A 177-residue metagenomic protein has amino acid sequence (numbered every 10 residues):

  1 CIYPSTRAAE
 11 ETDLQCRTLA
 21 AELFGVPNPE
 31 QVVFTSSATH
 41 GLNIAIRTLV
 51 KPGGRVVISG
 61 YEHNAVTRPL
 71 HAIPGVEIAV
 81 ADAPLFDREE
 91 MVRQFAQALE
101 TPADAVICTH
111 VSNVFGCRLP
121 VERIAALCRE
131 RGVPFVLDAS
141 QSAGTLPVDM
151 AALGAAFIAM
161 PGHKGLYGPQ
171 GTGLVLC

Functional and structural regions predicted by a protein language model:
C1-C177: Pyridoxal 5′-phosphate
